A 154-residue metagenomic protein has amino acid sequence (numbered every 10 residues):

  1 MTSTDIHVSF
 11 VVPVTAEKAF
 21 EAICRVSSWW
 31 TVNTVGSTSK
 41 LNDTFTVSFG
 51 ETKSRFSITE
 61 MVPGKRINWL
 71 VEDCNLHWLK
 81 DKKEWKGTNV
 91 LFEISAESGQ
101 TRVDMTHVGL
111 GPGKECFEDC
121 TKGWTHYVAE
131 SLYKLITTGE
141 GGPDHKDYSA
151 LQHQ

Functional and structural regions predicted by a protein language model:
M1-T38: Hydrophobic ligand-binding cavity/cleft-lining segments
S3-S9, T44, K53, R66 (+2 more regions): Intrinsic-disorder/low-complexity, polar/charged segments enriched in Ser/Thr/Lys/Arg/Asp/Glu/Gln
V8-F10, S54-E60, G87-S95: Hydrophobic/aromatic beta-strand elements that line small-molecule binding cavities or substrate pockets in beta-rich
P13-K18, T59-R66, E93-R102, H126: A short, structured loop/turn motif at beta-sheet edges
A19-I23, I58, W69, V103-M105 (+2 more regions): Hydrophobic pocket/interface hotspot
S28-D81: Glycine-rich portal/gate segments that line the openings of hydrophobic small-molecule binding cavities
W78-H126, P143-K146: Beta-strand/loop substructures that line and gate deep hydrophobic ligand-binding cavities in soluble
K134-Q154: Short, highly charged C-terminal tails/helix-capping segments
